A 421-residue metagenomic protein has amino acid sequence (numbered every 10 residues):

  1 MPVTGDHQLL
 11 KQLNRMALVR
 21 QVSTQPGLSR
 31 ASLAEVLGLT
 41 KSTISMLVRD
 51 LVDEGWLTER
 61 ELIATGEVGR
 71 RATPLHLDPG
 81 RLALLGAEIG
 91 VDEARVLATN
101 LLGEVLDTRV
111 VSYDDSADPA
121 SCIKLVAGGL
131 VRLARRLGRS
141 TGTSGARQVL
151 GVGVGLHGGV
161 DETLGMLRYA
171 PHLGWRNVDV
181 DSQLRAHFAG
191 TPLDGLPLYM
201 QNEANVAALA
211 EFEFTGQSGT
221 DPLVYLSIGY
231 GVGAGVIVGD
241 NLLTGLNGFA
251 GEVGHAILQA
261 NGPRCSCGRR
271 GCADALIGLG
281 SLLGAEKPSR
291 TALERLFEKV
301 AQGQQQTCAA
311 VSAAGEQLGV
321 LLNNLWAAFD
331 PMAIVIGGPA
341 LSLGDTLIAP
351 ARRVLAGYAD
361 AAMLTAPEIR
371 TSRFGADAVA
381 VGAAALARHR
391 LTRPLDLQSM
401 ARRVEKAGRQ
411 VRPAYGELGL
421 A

Functional and structural regions predicted by a protein language model:
M1-R71, L75, L395-A421: Nucleotide/phosphate-binding catalytic cleft detector across ATP-hydrolyzing and phosphate-transferring enzymes
T4-G5, A17, I89-A120, M166-L167: Short glycine-rich, Thr/Ser-proximal phosphate-binding strand/loop in the N-terminal lobe of ATP-dependent enzymes
H7, Q12, R20-S23, Y199-E213 (+1 more regions): Glycine-rich phosphate-binding/hydrolytic loop that grips phosphoryl groups
R71-T108, Y225-V238: Gly/Thr-rich phosphate-binding beta-strand-loop-beta motif of the actin/hexokinase/Hsp70
V105-P222, T346-G357: Glycine-rich phosphate-binding loop and adjoining helix at the ATP-binding site of ATP-dependent phosphoryl-transfer
S121-G138, G142, A275-L276, S281-V335 (+3 more regions): Adenine-nucleotide phosphate-binding core of ATP-dependent small-molecule kinases
A189, L196, M200, A204 (+1 more regions): Glycine-rich phosphate-binding loop plus the immediately following alpha-helix
G216-L276: Glycine-rich phosphate-binding loop of actin/hexokinase-like ATP-binding domains
